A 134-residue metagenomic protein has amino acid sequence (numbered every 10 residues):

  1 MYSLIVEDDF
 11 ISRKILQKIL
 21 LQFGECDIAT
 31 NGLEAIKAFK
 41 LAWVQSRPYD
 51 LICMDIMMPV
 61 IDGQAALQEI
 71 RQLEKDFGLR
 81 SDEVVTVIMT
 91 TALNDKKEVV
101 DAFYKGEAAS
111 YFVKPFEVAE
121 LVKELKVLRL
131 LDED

Functional and structural regions predicted by a protein language model:
E7: Conserved acidic carboxylate
F10, L21, I28-L41, G63-A66: Helix N-cap/capping motif at the beta->alpha junctions
K37, L41, Q64-E83: Short amphipathic alpha-helix used as the core "switch/output" element in two-component signaling
W43-C53: Active-site beta3 strand of CheY-like receiver
M58: Receiver (REC) domain active-site loop signature in two-component systems and cognate sites in sensor histidine kinases
A65, F77, D82-E83, N94-S110 (+2 more regions): Alpha4 helix (beta4-alpha4-beta5 surface) of REC/receiver domains from two-component response regulators
V113-K114: A Lys-centered signature of the CheY-like receiver
